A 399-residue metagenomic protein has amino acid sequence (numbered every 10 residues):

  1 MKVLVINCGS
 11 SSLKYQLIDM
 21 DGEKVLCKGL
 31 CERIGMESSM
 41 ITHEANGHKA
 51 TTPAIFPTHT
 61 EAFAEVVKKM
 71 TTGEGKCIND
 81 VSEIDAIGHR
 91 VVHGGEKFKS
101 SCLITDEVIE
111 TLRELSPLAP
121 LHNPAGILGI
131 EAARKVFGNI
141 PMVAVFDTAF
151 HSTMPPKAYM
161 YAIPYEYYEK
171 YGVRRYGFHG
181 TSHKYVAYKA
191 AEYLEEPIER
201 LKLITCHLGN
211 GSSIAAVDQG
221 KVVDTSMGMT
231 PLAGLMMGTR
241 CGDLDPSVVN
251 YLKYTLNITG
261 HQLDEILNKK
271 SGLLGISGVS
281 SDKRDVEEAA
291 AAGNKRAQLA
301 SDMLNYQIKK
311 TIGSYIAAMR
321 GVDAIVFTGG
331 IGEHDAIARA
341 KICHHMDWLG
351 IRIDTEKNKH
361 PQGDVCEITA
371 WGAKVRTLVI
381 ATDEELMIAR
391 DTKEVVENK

Functional and structural regions predicted by a protein language model:
M1-L4: Extreme N-terminal starter segment of soluble prokaryotic enzymes
G9, H89-V92, L208, V322 (+1 more regions): Glycine-rich beta-strand-to-loop/alpha-helix junction loops that act as flexible
S12-F56, G228: Short glycine-rich, Thr/Ser-proximal phosphate-binding strand/loop in the N-terminal lobe of ATP-dependent enzymes
M70, E74-H122, V143, A149-A158: Short beta-strand-loop/turn "lid" adjacent to the catalytic site in phosphate-handling enzymes
F150-Y254: Glycine-rich phosphate-binding loop of actin/hexokinase-like ATP-binding domains
D218, D224-L256, E265, G329-H360: Catalytic phosphate/nucleotide-handling subdomain of diverse soluble enzymes
E265, G272-I276, K283-A318: Adenine-nucleotide phosphate-binding core of ATP-dependent small-molecule kinases
Q298, D302-A318, D323-V326, G332-N398: Internal helix-turn-beta structural module
